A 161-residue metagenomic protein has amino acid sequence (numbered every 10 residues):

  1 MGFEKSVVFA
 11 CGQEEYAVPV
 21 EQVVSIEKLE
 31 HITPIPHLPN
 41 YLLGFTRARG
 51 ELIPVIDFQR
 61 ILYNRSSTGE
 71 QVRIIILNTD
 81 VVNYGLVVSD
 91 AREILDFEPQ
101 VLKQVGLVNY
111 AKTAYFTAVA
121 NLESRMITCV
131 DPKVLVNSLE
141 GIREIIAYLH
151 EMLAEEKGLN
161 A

Functional and structural regions predicted by a protein language model:
M1-A161: An acidic, low-aromatic, low-complexity terminal/linker signal
